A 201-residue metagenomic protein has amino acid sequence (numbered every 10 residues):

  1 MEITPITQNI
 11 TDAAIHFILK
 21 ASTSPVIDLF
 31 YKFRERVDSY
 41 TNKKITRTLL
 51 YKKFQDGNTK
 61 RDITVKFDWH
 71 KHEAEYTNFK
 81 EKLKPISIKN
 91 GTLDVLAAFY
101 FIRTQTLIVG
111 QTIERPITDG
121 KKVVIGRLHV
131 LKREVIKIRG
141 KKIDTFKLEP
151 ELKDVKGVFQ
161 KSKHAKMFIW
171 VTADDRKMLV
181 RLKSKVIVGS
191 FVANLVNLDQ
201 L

Functional and structural regions predicted by a protein language model:
M1-W69, L107-L201: Acidic, serine/threonine-rich low-complexity disordered tracts
K60-T106: Hydrophobic, well-structured mid-protein blocks that either form specific transmembrane helices
